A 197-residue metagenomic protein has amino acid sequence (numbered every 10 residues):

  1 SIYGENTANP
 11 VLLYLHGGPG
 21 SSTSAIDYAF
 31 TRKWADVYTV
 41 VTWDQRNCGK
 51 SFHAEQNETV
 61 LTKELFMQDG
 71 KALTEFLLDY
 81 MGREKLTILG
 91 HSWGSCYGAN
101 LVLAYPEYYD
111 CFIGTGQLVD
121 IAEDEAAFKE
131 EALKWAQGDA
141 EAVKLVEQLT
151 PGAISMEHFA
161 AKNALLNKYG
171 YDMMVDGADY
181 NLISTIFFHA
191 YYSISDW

Functional and structural regions predicted by a protein language model:
S1-N9: Short beta-strand-to-loop junctions in surface cap/lid or active-site-entrance loops
N9-G18: Short beta-strand element of the alpha/beta-hydrolase
S22-T31: The serine-hydrolase catalytic nucleophile loop
W34-H53: Conserved alpha/beta-hydrolase
L65-K85: Conserved acidic catalytic loop of the alpha/beta-hydrolase fold
E84-E123: Conserved hydrolase catalytic core segment
Y109-A153: A catalytic-pocket lid/entrance helix-loop region that shapes and gates access to the active site across common
K134, A140-W197: Alpha/beta-hydrolase
